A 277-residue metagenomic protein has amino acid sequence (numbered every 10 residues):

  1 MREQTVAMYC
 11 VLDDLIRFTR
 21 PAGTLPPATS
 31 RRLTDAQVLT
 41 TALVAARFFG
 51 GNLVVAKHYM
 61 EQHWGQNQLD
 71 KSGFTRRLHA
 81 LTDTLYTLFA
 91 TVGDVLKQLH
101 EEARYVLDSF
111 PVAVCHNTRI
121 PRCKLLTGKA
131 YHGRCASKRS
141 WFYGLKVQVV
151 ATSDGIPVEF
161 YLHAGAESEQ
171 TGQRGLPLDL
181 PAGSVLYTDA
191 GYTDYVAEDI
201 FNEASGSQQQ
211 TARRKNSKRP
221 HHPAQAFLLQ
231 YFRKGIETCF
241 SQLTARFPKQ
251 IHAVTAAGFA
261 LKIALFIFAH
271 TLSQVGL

Functional and structural regions predicted by a protein language model:
M1-L277: Short alpha-helical elements
